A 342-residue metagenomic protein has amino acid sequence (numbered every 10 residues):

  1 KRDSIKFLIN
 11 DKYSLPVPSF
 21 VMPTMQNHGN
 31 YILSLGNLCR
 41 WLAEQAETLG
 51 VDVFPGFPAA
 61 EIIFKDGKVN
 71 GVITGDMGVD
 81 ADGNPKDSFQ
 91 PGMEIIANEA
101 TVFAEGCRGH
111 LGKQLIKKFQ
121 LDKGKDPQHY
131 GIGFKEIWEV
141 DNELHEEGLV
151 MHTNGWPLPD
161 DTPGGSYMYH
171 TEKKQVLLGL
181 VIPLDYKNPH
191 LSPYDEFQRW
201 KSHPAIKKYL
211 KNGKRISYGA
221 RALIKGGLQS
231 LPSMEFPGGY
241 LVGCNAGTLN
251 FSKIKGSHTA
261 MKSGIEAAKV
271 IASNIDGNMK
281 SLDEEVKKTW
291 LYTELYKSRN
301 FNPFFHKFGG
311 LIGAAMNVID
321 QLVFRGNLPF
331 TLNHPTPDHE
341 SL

Functional and structural regions predicted by a protein language model:
K1-K12: N-terminal FAD cofactor-binding segment of flavoenzymes
S14-G36, E44, V181-P183: Helix-loop-beta segment of a Rossmann-like dinucleotide-binding subdomain
I32, N245-H258: Glycine-rich phosphate/pyrophosphate-binding beta-alpha loops
G36, R40-W41, Q45-K208, G247 (+1 more regions): Predominantly flavin-linked oxidoreductase catalytic cores and closely associated redox partners
A220-F251: FAD-binding beta-loop-beta segment adjacent to the flavin cofactor pocket
E235, L241-N245, S257-I271: Extended, hydrophobic alpha-helical segments in both membrane/secreted and soluble proteins
G247-K253, K269-G310: Active-site-proximal substrate-binding core of FAD-dependent oxidoreductases
F305-L342: C-terminal auxiliary extensions adjacent to catalytic cores
